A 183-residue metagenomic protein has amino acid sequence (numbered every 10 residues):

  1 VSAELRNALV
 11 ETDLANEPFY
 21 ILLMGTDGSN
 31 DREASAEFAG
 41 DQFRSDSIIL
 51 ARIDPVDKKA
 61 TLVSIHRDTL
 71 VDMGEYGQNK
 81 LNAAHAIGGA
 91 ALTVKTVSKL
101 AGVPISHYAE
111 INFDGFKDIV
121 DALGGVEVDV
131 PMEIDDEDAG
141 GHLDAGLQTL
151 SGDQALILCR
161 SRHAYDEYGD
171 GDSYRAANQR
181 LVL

Functional and structural regions predicted by a protein language model:
V1-V182: Non-catalytic, solvent-exposed segments at the cell envelope interface
